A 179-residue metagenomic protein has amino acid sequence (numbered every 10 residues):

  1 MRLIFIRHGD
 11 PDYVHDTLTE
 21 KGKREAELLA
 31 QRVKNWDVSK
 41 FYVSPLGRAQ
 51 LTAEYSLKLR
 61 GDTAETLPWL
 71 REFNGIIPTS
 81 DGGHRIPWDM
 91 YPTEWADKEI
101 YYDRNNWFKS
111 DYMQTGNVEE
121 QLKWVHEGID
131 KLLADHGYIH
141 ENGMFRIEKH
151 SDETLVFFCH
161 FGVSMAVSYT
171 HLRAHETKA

Functional and structural regions predicted by a protein language model:
M1-L3: Extreme N-terminal starter segment of soluble prokaryotic enzymes
G9, L46, F161: Active-site metal-binding loops of divalent metal-dependent hydrolases
D12-K21: Acidic/histidine-rich helix-loop elements that form or flank divalent-metal/phosphate-binding sites at the catalytic
K21-Q31: Short catalytic helix/loop segments, enriched in acidic residues and glycine and frequently bearing histidine
Q31-Y112: Phosphate-coordination/substrate-recognition cap region in phosphate-metabolizing enzymes
M113-M144: Internal catalytic-core helix/loop-beta-alpha segment that presents or stabilizes conserved functional determinants
T170-T177: Conserved small/polar residues in nucleotide/adenosyl-binding loops
